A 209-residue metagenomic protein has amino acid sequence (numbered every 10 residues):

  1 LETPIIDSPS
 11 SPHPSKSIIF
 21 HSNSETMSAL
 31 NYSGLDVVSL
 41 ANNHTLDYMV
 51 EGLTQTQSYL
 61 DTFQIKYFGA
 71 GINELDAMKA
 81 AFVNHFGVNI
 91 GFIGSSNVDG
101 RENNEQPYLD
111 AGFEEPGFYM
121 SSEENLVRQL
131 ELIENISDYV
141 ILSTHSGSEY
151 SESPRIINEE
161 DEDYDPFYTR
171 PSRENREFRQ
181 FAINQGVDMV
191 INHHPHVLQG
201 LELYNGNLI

Functional and structural regions predicted by a protein language model:
L1-I209: Acidic, metal/ion-coordinating pockets
